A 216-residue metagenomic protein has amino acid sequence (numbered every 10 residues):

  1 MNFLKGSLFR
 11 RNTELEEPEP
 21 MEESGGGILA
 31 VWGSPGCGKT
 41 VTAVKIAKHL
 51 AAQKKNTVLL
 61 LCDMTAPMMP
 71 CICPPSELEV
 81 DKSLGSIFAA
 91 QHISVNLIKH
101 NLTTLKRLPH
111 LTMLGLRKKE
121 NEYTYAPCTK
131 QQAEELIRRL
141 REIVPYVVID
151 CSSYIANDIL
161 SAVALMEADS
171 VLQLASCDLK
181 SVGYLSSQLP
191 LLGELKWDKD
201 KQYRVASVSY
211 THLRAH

Functional and structural regions predicted by a protein language model:
M1-I28: Extreme N-terminal, non-catalytic leader segments that precede Walker-type/kinase nucleotide-binding cores
P20-T65, M69, L140: Walker A/P-loop phosphate-binding motif and the immediately C-terminal alpha-helix
Q53-T57, C62-L111: Phosphate-binding loop that captures ATP/GTP phosphates
S94-L108, T112-N157: Cytosolic-facing regulatory segments adjacent to core modules
L160-C177: Inter-motif core of Ras-like GTPase G domains
S176, Y203-Y210: G-domain G4 guanine-recognition motif of GTPases
E194-D198: Arginine/glycine-rich "motif VI" loop of SF2 helicases in the C-terminal RecA-like domain
T211-H216: Conserved small/polar residues in nucleotide/adenosyl-binding loops
